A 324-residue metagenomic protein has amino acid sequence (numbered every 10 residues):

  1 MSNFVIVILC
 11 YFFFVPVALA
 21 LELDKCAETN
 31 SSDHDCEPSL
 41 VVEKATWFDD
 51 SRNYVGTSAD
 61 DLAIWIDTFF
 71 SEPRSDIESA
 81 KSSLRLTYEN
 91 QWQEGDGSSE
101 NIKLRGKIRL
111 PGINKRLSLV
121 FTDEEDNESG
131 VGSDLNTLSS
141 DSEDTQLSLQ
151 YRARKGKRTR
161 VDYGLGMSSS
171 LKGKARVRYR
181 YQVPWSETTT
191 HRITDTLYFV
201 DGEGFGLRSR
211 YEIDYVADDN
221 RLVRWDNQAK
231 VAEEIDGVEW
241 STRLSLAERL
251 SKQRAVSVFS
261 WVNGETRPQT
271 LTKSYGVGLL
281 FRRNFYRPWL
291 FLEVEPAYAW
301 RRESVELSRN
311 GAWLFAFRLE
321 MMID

Functional and structural regions predicted by a protein language model:
N3-P16: Bacterial N-terminal signal peptides
L23-L165, A312-W313: Transmembrane beta-barrel domains of Gram-negative outer membranes and organellar outer membranes
S75, Q91-G97, D134-S140, Q150 (+6 more regions): Outer-membrane beta-barrel domain signature
L84-W92, L117-F121, L147-R152, K157-S169 (+4 more regions): Transmembrane beta-strand segments that form the barrel wall of outer-membrane beta-barrel proteins
S98-I102, D141-L147, L171-A175, E203-L207 (+3 more regions): Residues that define the transmembrane beta-barrel architecture of outer-membrane proteins
R105-K107, S148-R152, R178-Q182, R210-D214 (+3 more regions): Outer-membrane beta-barrel architecture
P111-I113, R154-R158, P184-T190, V216-N220 (+3 more regions): Outer-membrane beta-barrel channels and translocator barrels
L279, E295, R309-D324: Outer-membrane beta-barrel "beta-signal"
